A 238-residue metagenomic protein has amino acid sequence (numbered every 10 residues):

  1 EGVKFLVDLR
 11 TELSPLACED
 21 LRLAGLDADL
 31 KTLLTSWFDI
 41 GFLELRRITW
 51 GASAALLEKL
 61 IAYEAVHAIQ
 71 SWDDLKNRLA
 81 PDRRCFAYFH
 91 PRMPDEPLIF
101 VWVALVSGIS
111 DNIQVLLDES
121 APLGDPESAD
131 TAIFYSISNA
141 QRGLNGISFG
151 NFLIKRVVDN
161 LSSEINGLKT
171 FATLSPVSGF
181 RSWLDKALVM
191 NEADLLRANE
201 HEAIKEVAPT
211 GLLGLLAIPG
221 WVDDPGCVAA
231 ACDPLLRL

Functional and structural regions predicted by a protein language model:
E1-L238: Extended, composition-driven regions rather than compact fold-specific motifs
